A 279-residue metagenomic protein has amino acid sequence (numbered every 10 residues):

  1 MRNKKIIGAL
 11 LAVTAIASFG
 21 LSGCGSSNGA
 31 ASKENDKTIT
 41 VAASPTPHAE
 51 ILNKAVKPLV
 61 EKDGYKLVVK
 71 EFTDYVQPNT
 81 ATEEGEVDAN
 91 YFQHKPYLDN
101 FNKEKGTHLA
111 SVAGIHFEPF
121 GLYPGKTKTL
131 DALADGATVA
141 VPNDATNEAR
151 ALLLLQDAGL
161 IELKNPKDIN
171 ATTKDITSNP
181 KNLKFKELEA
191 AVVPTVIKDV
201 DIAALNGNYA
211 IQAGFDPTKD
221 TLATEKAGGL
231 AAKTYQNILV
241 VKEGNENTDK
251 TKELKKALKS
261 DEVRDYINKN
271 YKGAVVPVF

Functional and structural regions predicted by a protein language model:
M1-T38: Short, low-complexity disordered leader/linker segments with a strong preference for bacterial N-terminal type II
G25-T40, V60-E61, K66, T129-G136: Immediate post-signal peptide segment of exported/extracytoplasmic ligand-binding proteins
T46-K70: Short, polar/charged alpha-helical segment
V69-T80, D168-T195: Short helix-initiation/N-cap motifs at beta->coil->alpha
N100-V112, K126-T127, D199, A204 (+1 more regions): Ligand-binding "clamshell"
V112-I161, R264: A conserved helix-loop-strand patch within extracytoplasmic ligand-binding domains of the periplasmic binding
P119-L130, Y235-T248: A bilobed periplasmic-binding-protein/Venus flytrap-type ligand-binding module shared by bacterial periplasmic
N147-Q156, L258-V278: Periplasmic-binding protein-like
